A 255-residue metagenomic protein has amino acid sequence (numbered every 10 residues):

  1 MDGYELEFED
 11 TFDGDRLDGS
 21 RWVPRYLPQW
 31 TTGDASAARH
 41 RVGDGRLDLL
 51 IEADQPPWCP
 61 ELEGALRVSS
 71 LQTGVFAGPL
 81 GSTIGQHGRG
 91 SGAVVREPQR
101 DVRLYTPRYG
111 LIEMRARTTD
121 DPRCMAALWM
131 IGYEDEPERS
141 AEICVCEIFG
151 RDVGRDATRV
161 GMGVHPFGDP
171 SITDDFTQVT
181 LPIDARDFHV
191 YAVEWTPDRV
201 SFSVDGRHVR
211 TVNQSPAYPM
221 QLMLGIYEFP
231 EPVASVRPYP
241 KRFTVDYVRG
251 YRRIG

Functional and structural regions predicted by a protein language model:
M1-G255: GH16 jelly-roll
